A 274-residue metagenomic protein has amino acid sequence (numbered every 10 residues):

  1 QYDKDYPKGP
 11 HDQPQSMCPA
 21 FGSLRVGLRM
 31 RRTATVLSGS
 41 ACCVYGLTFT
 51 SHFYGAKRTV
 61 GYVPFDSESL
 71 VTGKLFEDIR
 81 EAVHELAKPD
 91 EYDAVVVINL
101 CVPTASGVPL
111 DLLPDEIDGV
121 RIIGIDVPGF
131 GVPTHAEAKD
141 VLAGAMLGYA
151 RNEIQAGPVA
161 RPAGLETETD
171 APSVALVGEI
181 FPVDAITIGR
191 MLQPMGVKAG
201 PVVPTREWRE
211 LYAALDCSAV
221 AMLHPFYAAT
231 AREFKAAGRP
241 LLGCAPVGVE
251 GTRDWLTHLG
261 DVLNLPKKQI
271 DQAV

Functional and structural regions predicted by a protein language model:
Q1-V274: An N-terminal assembly and electron-transfer interface module characteristic of large anaerobic redox and radical
